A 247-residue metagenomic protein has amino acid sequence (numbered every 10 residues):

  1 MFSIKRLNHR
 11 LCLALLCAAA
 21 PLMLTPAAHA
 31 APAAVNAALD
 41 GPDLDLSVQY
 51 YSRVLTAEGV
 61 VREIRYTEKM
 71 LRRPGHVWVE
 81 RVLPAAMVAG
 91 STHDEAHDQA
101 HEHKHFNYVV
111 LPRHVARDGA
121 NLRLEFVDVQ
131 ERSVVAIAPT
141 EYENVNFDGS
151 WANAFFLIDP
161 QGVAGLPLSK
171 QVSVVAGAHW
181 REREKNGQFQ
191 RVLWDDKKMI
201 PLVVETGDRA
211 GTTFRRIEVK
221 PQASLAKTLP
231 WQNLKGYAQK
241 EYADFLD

Functional and structural regions predicted by a protein language model:
F2, N8, L22-H76, N233-D247: N-terminal leader/targeting segments and the immediate start of mature chains
H9-A20: Sec-dependent N-terminal signal peptides
A31-A33, V174-W180, E184-Q190, D196-D247: Non-transmembrane domains of secretory- and envelope-associated proteins
A37, T67-R72, R113-R117, G165-V174 (+1 more regions): Short, exposed beta-strand/loop patches in secreted or surface proteins that constitute
D40-Y51, G75-E80, L122-R123, S173-E182 (+1 more regions): Short, hydrophobic/aromatic-rich segments at coil-to-beta transitions
Y51-E58, V82-M87, D118-G119, V127-E131 (+3 more regions): Short, flexible beta-strand-to-coil junctions
V61-A152, T212: An acidic-aromatic
D128-W180, V203-E205, P230-L234, Q239-F245: Solvent-exposed helix/loop surface patches that form functional interfaces
